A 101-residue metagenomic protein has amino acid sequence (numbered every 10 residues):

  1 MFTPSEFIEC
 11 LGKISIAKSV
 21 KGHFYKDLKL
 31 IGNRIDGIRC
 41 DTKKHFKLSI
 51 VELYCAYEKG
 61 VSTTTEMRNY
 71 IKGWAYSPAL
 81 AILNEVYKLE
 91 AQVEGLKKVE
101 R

Functional and structural regions predicted by a protein language model:
M1-L48: Long, low-complexity, charged/polar intrinsically disordered regions in eukaryotic proteins
P4-F7, T64-M67, Y76: Short amphipathic alpha-helical segments that mediate assembly, nucleic-acid/protein binding, or membrane association
K13, T63, L80-I82: A generic structural signal for solvent-exposed, polar alpha-helical segments
K13-A17, A56-G60, V86-L89: Surface-exposed polar/charged interaction patches
F46-I71: Short acidic, hydrophobic short linear motifs in intrinsically disordered regions
N69-E85, Q92: Short amphipathic alpha-helical interaction segments
G95-R101: Short, cationic-aromatic polyanion-contact patches
